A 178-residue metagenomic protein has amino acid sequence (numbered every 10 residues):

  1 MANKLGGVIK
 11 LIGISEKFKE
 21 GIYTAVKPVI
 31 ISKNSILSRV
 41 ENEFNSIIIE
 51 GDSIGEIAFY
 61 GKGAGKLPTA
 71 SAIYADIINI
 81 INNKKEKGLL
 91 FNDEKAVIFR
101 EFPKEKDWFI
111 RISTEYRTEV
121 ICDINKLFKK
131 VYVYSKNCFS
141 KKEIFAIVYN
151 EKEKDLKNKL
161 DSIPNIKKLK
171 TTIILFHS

Functional and structural regions predicted by a protein language model:
M1-R39, F44-S46: Substrate-binding/catalytic subdomain of NAD(P)-dependent oxidoreductase enzymes
G13-I14, P28, G51, G61-G63 (+1 more regions): Active-site proximal loops enriched in glycine and acidic residues that flank catalytic Cys/His/Asp and coordinate
G21-Y23, F44-S46, I54, E105-F109 (+1 more regions): Active-site lining segments that contact anionic ligands and/or coordinate catalytic metals
K27-D52, K66-L67, F128-S140: Low-complexity, glycine/alanine/valine/leucine- and proline-rich hydrophobic stretches
I31-S32, S53-G55, G63-K66, E115-R117 (+2 more regions): Short, glycine-/Ser/Thr-/acidic-enriched flexible segments
R39-G88, I98-E105: ATP-dependent carboxylate/acyl-activation modules
I77-S178: A conserved regulatory-domain signal marking ACT and ACT-like small-molecule sensing domains and adjacent regulatory
